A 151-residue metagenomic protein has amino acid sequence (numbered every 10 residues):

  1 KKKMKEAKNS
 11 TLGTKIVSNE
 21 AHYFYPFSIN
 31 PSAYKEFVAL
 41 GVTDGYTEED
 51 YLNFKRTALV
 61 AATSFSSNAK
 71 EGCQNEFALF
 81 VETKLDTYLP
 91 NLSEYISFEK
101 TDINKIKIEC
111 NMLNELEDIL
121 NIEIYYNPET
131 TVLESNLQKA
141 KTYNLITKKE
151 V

Functional and structural regions predicted by a protein language model:
K1-V151: Basic polyanion-binding and macromolecular-assembly surfaces
